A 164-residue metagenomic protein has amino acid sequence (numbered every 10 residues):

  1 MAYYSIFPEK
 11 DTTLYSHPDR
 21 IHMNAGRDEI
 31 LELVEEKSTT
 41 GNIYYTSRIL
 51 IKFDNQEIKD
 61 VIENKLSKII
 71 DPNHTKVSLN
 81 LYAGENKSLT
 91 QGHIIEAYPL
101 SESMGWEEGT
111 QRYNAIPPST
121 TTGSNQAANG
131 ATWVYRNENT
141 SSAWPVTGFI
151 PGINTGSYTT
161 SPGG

Functional and structural regions predicted by a protein language model:
M1-G164: Secreted, disulfide-rich extracellular signaling modules
